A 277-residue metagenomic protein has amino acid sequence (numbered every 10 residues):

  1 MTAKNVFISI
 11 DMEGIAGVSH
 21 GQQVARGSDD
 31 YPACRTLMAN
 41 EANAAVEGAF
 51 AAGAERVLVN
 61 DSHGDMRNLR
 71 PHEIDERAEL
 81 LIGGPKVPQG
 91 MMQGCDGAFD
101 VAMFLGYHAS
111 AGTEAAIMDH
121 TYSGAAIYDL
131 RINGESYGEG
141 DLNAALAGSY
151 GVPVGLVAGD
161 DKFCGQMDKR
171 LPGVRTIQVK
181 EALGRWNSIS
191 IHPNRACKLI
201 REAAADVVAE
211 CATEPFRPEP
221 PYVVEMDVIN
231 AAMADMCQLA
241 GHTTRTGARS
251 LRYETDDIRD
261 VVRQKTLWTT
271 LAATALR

Functional and structural regions predicted by a protein language model:
V6-V24, C34, M38: N-terminal glycine-rich anion-binding loops that anchor highly charged ligand groups
S9-I10, N60-D61, A102-Y107, V157-A158 (+1 more regions): Short beta-strand segments
I15, D29, A33-N60, M66 (+1 more regions): Alpha/propeptide regions of enzymes that mature by internal proteolysis
G64-R77: Glycine-rich loop at the start of a catalytic domain that most often binds anionic cofactors/ligands
D75-C95: A glycine-rich helix N-cap at a beta->alpha junction
G124-Y150, A158-K162: Active-site glycine-rich loop that binds ribose-phosphate moieties when present
L146-V154, A158-V208: Active-site rim beta-loop-alpha module in soluble metabolic enzymes
A196-R277: C-terminal accessory domains and tails appended to enzymatic cores
